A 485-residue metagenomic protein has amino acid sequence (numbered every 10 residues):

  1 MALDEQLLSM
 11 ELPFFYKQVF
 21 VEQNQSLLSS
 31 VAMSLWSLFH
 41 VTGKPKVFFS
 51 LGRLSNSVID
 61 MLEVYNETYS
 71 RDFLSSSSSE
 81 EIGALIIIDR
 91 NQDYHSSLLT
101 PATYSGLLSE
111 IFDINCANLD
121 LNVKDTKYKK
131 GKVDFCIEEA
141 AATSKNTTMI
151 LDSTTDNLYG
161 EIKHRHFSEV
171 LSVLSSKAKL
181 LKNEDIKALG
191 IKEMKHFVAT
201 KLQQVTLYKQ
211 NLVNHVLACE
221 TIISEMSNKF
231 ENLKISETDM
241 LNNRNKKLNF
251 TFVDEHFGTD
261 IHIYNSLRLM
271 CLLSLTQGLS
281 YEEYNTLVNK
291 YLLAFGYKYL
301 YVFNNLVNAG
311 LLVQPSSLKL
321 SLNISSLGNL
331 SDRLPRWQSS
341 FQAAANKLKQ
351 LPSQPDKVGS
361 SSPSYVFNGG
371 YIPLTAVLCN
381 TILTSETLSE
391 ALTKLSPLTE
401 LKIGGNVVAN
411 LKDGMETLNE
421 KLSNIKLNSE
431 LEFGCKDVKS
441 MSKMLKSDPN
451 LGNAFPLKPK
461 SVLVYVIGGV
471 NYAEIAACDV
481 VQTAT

Functional and structural regions predicted by a protein language model:
M1-T485: Extended, well-folded catalytic/binding cores that form a central cleft or groove in large enzyme and scaffold domains
